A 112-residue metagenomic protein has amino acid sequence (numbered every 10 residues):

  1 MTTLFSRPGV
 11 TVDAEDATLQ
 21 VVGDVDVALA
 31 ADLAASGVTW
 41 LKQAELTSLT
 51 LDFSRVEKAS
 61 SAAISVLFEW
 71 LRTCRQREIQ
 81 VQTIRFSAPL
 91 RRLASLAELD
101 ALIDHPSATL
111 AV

Functional and structural regions predicted by a protein language model:
M1-K58, E69-V112: STAS-like cytosolic regulatory interaction modules
